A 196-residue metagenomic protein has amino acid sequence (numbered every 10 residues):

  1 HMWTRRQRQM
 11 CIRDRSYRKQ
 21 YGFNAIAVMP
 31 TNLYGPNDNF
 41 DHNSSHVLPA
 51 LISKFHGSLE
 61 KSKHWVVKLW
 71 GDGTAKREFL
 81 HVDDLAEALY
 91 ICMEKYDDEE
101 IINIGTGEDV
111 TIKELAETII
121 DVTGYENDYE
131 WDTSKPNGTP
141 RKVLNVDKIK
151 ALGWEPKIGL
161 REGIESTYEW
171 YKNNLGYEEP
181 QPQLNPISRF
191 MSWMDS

Functional and structural regions predicted by a protein language model:
H1-R8, I12: Single conserved hydrophobic/aromatic residue that forms the stacking wall/gate of nucleotide- or nucleobase-binding
R13-N39, P49-L51, K61-L69: Conserved beta-loop-beta element that borders a ligand/cofactor-binding pocket
D38-D41, G138-T139: Acidic pyrophosphate-coordinating catalytic loop
H42-N43, E114: Short glycine/threonine-rich loop-to-helix capping motif typified by GTGT followed within a few residues by an Asp-Pro
L51, G57-S196: C-terminal substrate-binding subdomain of Rossmann-fold SDR/epimerase-dehydratase oxidoreductases
